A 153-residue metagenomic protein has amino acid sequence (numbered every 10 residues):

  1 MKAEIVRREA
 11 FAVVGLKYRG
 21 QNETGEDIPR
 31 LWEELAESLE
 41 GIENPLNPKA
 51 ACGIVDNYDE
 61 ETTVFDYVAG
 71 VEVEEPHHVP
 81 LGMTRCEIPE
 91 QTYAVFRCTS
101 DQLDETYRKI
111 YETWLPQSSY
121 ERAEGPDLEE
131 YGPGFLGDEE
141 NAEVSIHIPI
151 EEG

Functional and structural regions predicted by a protein language model:
M1-G153: A solvent-exposed interaction/effector surface
